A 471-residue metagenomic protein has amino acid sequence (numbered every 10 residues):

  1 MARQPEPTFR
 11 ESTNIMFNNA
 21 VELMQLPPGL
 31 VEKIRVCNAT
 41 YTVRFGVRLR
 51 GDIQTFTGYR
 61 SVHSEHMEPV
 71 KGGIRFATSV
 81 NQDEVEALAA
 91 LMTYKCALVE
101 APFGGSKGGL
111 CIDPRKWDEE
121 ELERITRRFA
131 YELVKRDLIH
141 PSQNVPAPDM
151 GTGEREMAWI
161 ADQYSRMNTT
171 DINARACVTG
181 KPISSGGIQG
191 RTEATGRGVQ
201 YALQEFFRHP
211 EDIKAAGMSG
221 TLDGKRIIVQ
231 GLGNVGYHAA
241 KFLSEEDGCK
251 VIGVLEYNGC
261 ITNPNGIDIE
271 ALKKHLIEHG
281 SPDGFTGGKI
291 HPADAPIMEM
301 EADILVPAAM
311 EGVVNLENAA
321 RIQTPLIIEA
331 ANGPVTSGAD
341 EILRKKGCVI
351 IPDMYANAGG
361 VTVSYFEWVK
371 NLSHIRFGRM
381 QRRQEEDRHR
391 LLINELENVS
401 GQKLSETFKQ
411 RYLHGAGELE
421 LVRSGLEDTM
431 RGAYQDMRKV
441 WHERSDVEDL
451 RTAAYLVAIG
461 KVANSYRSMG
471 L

Functional and structural regions predicted by a protein language model:
M1-A194, Q200-A202, F206-F207, A356 (+3 more regions): N-terminal ligand-binding/catalytic initiation module
R3-T8, F206-F207, A320, P325-L471: Adenosine-phosphate binding glycine-rich loop
T8, S12-I15, N38, V80-D83 (+19 more regions): Conserved active-site and cofactor/substrate-binding residues in soluble primary-metabolism enzymes
M16-A20, L88-L91, R128-E132, R136 (+16 more regions): Generic, well-ordered alpha-helical scaffold segments in large soluble proteins
Q54, Y59, G109, Q143-N144 (+6 more regions): Structural motif
A87, D171-I172, G253-E256, V306-P307 (+2 more regions): General beta-strand structural signal in soluble alpha/beta enzymes
G190-E299: Glycine-rich phosphate/diphosphate-binding loop of Rossmann-like nucleotide-binding domains
G259-I350: Rossmann-like adenosine-cofactor binding region
